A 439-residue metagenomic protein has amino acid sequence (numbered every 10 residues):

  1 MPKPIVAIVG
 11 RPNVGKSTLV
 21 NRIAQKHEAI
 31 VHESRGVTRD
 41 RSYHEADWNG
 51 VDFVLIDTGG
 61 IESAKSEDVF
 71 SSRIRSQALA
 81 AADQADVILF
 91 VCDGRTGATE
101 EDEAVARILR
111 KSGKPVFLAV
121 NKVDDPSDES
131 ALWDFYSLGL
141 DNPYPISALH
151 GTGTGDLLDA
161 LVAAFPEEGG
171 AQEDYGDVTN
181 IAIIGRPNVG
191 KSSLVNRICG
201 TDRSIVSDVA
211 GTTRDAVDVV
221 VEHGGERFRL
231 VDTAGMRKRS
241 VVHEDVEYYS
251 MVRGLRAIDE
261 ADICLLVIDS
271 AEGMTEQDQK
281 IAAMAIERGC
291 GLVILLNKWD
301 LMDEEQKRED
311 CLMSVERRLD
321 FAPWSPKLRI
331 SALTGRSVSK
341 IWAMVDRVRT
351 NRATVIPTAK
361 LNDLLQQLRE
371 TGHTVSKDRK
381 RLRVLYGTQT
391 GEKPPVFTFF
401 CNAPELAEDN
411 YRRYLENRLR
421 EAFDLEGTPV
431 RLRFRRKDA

Functional and structural regions predicted by a protein language model:
M1-A24, I30, A98, E103 (+5 more regions): C-terminal-of-GTPase-core extension/linker across diverse P-loop GTPases
E33-V69, R75-V87, G211-S240, I258-I263: Switch I (G2) and immediately adjacent beta-strands of P-loop GTPase domains
V54, P115-F117, G291: Structural signature of beta-strand start/N-cap positions in the alpha/beta core of ABC transporter nucleotide-binding
I56, G60-A82, V87-R110, L118 (+4 more regions): Hydrophobic alpha-helical bundles that form the membrane domains of multi-pass transporters
